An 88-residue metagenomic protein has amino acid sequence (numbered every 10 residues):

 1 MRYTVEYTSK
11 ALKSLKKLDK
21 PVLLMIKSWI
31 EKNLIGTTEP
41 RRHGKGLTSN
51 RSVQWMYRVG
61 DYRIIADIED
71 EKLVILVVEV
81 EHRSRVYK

Functional and structural regions predicted by a protein language model:
R2-T4, S9, K13, K17 (+4 more regions): Enriched for short, Lys/Arg-rich terminal
K17-K20, G36: Secondary-structure boundary motif
K20-L23, S52: Intrinsic disorder/low-complexity segments in short proteins, especially the signal peptide and propeptide regions
E31-M56: A short, surface-exposed loop/turn module that caps and links secondary-structure elements
